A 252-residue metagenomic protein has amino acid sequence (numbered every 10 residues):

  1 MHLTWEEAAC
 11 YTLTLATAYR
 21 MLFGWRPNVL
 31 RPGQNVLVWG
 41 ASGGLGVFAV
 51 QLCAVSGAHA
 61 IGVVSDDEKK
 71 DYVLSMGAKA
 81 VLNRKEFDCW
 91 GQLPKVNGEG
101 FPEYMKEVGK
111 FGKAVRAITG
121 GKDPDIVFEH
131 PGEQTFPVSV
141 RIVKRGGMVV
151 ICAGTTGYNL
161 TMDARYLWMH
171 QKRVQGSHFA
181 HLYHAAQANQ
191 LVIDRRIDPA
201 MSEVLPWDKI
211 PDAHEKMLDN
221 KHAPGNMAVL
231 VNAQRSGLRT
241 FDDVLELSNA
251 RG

Functional and structural regions predicted by a protein language model:
M1-G40, R84-C89, K95-G98: NAD(P)H dinucleotide-binding glycine-rich loop of Rossmann-like/cofactor-binding domains, especially the beta1-alpha1
T17, G44-L45, Q134-T135: Hydrophobic/small residue at the entry helix of a nucleotide-binding pocket
R31, V143-K144: Helix-to-beta-strand junctions that scaffold the AdoMet/dcAdoMet cofactor pocket in Class I SAM-dependent enzymes
V38, V55-Q134: Adenosine-nucleotide cofactor-binding segment
S42, V50: N-terminal Rossmann NAD(P)H-binding glycine-rich loop of SDR-like oxidoreductase domains
A58, G147-M148, K172: Glycine-centered, small-residue-biased loops immediately flanking beta-strands in adenine/cofactor-binding cores
W90, Y104-A117, Y158-V204, P211-E215: C-terminal substrate-binding/catalytic core of Rossmann-like NAD(P)-dependent dehydrogenases/reductases
P137, L182-G252: C-terminal hydrophobic helical "lid"/dimerization subdomain of Rossmann-like NAD(P)H-dependent oxidoreductases
